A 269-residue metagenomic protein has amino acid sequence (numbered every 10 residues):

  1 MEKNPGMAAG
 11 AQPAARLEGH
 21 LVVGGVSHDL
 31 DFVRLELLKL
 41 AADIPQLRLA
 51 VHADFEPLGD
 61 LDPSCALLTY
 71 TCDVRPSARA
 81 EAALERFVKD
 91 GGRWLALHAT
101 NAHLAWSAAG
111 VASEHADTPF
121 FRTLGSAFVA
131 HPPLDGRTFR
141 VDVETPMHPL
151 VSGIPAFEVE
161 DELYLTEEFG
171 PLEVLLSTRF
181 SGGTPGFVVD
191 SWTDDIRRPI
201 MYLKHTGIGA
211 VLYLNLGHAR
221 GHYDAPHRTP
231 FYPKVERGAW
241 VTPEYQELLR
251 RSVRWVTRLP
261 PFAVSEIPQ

Functional and structural regions predicted by a protein language model:
E2-R16, D43, S191-I200, T206-Q269: Extracellular ligand-binding/catalytic regions of CAZymes and related secreted enzymes and adhesion modules
N4, E18-W106: Helical hinge/lid and interdomain linker segments adjacent to catalytic or ligand-binding clefts that mediate domain
Q12-A14, A42, A50, D62 (+1 more regions): Catalytic beta-strand/loop cores that center a nucleophilic Ser/Cys/Thr and support acyl-enzyme chemistry
V26-S27, P57, V74, N101-H103 (+4 more regions): Short, solvent-exposed loop/turn segments at secondary-structure junctions
V33, A80, P146, Y245-L249: Stable alpha-helical elements in mature extracytoplasmic
L38, E85, V151, R250-V253 (+1 more regions): Non-transmembrane alpha-helical segments in soluble domains of secreted/periplasmic/extracellular proteins
R75-G153: A glycine-rich, often tryptophan-bearing local segment used as a flexible ligand/cofactor-contacting loop or short
W106, G186, Y223-P226: A short, polar/proline- and glycine-enriched secondary-structure boundary/capping micro-motif
